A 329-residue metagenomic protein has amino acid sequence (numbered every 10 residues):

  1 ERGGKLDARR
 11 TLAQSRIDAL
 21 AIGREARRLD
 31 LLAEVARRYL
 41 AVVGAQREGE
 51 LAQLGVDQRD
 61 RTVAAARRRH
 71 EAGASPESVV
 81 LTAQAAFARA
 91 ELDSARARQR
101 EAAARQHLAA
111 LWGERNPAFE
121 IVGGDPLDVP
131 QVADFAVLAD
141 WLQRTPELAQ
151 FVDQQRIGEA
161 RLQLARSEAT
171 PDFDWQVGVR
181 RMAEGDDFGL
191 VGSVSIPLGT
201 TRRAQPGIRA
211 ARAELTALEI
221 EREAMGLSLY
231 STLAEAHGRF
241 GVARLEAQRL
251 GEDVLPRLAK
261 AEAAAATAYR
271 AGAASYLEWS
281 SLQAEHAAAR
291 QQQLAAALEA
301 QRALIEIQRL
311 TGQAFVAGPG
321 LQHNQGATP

Functional and structural regions predicted by a protein language model:
E1-T11, I22-L29, A33, L40 (+6 more regions): A glycine-/polar-enriched beta->alpha junction
T11-Q14, E77-A86, Y276-A284: Short, charged, amphipathic alpha-helical segments
L12, S75, V79-V80, Q84 (+5 more regions): Amphipathic alpha-helical coiled-coil scaffold segments and their short linker/junction regions
R27-R144, A236, A243, H286: Periplasmic alpha-helical coiled-coil/stalk elements that build and connect Gram-negative outer-membrane
H70-A74, A268-A273, L310: A short glycine-centered flexible hinge/capping loop motif at secondary-structure junctions
L108, V179, G192-I196, A296: Residues on the lipid-exposed face of transmembrane beta-strands in outer-membrane beta-barrel proteins
W175-R181: Transmembrane beta-barrel strands of outer-membrane/channel proteins
Q292-P329: Acidic, low-complexity, intrinsically disordered peripheral segments
